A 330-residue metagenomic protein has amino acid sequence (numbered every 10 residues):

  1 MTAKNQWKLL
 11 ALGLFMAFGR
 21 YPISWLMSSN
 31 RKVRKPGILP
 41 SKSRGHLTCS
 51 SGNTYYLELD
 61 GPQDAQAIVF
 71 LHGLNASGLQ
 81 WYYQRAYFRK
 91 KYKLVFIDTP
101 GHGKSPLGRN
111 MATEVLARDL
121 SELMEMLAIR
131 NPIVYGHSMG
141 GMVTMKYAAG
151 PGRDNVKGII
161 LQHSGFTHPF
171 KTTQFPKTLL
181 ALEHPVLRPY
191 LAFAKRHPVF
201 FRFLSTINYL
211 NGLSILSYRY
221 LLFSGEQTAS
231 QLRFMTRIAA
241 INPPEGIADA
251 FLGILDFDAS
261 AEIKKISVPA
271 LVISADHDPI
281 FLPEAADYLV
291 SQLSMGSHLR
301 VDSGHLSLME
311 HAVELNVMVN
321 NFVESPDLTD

Functional and structural regions predicted by a protein language model:
M1-I68, K90-Y92, I129, N320 (+1 more regions): Alpha/beta-hydrolase fold catalytic core
E58-P106, L123: Conserved HGGG/HGGXW glycine-rich cap/lid loop of the alpha/beta-hydrolase fold
V95-M139, V143, V317: Active-site loop/oxyanion-hole signature of alpha/beta-hydrolase fold enzymes
R130-F175: Conserved hydrolase catalytic core segment
V156-R202: Flexible "cap/lid" loop of the alpha/beta hydrolase fold
K195-K264: Conserved alpha/beta-hydrolase catalytic His-Asp/Glu region
I266, V272-S274: Short beta-strand/loop motif that positions the catalytic acidic residue of the alpha/beta-hydrolase fold
I280, S303-V317: Catalytic histidine-centered segment of alpha/beta-hydrolase-like enzymes
